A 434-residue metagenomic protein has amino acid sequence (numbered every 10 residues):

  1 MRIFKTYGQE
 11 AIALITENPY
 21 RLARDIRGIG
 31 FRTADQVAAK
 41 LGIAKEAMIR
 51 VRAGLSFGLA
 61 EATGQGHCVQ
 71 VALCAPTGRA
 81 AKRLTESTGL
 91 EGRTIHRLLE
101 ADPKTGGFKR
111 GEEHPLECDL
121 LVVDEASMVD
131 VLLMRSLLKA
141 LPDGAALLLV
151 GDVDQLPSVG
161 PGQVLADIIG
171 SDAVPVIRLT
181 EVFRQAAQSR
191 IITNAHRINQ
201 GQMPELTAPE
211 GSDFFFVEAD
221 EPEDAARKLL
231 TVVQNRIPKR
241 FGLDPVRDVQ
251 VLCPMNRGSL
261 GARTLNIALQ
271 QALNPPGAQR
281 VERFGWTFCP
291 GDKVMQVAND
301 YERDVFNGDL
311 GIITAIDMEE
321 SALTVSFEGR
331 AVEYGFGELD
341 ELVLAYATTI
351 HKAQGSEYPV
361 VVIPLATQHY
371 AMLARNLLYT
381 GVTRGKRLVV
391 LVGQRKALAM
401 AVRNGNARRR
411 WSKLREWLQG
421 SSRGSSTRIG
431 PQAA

Functional and structural regions predicted by a protein language model:
M1-G66, Q70, A434: Accessory, non-ATPase domains that flank or precede helicase/AAA+ motor cores in DNA-metabolism machines
A62-G66, Q70, C74, E302-I313 (+2 more regions): Terminal-proximal interaction/regulatory segments of ATP-powered molecular machines
Q65-L98: Conserved P-loop
G78-K82, H96, E100-G106, P115 (+5 more regions): Conserved helicase motor core of SF1/SF2 NTP-dependent helicases
L84-G89, R110-C118, F288, A353: Conserved motor-coupling elements within RecA-like helicase/translocase cores
P142, T287-P290, F306, A353: Residue-level recognition of short, solvent-exposed, well-ordered loop/turn junctions that link secondary-structure
V153-R303, T314, L323, S421 (+1 more regions): Conserved helicase motor core of P-loop NTPases
Q200, Q296, N307-A434: C-terminal accessory regions
